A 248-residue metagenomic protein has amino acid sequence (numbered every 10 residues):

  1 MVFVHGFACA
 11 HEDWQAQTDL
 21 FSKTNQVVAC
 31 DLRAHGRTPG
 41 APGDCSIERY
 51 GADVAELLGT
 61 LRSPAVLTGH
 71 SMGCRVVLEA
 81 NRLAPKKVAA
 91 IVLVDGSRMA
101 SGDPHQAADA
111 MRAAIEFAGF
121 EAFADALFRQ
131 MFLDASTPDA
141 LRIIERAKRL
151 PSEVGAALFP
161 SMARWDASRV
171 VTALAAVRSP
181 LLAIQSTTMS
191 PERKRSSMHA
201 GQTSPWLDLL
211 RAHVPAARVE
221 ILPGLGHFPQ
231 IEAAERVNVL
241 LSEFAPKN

Functional and structural regions predicted by a protein language model:
M1-G40: Conserved HGGG/HGGXW glycine-rich cap/lid loop of the alpha/beta-hydrolase fold
H11-D19, R37-G40, R75-V76, G102 (+2 more regions): Short N-terminal helix/helix-N-cap motif within the alpha/beta-hydrolase-1
Q26, S63-G102: Conserved hydrolase catalytic core segment
L32-A34, G96, S186, G224: Active-site loop/turn elements of alpha/beta-hydrolase fold enzymes, especially the short glycine-/histidine-rich
E48-A65: Conserved acidic catalytic loop of the alpha/beta-hydrolase fold
V94-A173: Helix-rich cap/lid subdomain of alpha/beta-hydrolase
R178-L225: Conserved loop-alpha-helix segment in the C-terminal half of the alpha/beta-hydrolase fold that carries the catalytic
V219-A234, N238: Catalytic histidine-centered segment of alpha/beta-hydrolase-like enzymes
